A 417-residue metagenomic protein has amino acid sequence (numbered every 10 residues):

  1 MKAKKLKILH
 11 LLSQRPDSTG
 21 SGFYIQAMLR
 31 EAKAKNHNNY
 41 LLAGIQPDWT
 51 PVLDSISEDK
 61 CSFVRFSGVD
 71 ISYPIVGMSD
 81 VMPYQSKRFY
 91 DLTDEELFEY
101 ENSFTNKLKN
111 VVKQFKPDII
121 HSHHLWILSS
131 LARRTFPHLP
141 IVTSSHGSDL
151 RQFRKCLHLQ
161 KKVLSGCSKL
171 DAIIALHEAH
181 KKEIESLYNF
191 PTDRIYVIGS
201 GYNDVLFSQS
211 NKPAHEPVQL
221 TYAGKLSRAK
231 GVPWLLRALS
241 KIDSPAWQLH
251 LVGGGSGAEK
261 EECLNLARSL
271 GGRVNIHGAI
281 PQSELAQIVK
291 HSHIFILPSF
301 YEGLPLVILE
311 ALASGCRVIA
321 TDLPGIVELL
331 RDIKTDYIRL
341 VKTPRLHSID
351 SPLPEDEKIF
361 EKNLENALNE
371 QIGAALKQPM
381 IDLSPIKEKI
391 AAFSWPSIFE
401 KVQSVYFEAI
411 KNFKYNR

Functional and structural regions predicted by a protein language model:
F23, V218, Y222-K241, A258-E262: A conserved mid-protein helix/loop that constitutes part of the nucleotide-sugar donor-binding site
Q46-K109: A conserved catalytic-core segment of Leloir-type glycosyltransferases
A179, G201: Carbohydrate-associated surface elements
Y202, A223, Q248-E262, G278-A279: Glycosyltransferase donor-sugar binding loop
E261-S283: Nucleotide-activated donor-binding/catalytic signature segment of Leloir-type glycosyltransferases, i.e., the conserved
A279-I280, Q287-S292: Short alpha-helical donor nucleotide-sugar binding micro-motif in glycosyltransferases
F300: Aromatic "clamp/platform" in nucleotide-sugar-dependent glycosyltransferases that forms part of the donor/acceptor
R317-A320, G325-R331, Y337-R339: Short hydrophobic beta-strand element within catalytic cores of glycosyltransferases and related nucleotide-activated
